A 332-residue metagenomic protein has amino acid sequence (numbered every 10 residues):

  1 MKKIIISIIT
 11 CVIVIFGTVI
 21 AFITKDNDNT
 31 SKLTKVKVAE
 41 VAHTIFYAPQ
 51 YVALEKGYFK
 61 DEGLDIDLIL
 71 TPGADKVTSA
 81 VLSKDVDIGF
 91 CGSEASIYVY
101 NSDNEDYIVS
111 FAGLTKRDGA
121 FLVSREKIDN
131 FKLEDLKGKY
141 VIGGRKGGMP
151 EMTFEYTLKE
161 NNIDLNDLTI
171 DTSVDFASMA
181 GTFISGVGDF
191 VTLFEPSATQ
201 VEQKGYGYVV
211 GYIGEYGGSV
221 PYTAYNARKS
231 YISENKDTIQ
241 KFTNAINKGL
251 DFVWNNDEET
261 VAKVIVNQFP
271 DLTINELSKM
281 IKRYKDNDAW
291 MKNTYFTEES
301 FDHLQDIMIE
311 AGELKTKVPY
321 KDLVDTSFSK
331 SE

Functional and structural regions predicted by a protein language model:
M1-K35, K330-E332: Short, low-complexity disordered leader/linker segments with a strong preference for bacterial N-terminal type II
T30-I163, I170-V174, T182, D189-E195 (+3 more regions): Short, glycine-/small- and polar/acidic-enriched structural segments that line small-molecule recognition paths
L54-E55, K60, K159, E202 (+3 more regions): Short polybasic/polar patches that bind polyanions
D61, E134, E215-G217, N287-F296: Short, solvent-exposed loop/beta-turn-alpha elements that line the ligand-binding surface or hinge of extracytoplasmic
T71-D75, F90, G144, G148-M149 (+5 more regions): Soluble non-cytosolic domains of exported or imported proteins
A95, A177-F269: Pocket-lining segment of extracytoplasmic ligand-binding domains
S233-E313: Secondary-structure end/capping motifs
D302-E332: Conserved C-terminal helix/tail region of periplasmic/extracytoplasmic solute-binding proteins
